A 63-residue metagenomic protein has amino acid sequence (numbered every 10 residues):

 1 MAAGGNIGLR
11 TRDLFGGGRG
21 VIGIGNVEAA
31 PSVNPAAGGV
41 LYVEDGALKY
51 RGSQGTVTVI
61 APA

Functional and structural regions predicted by a protein language model:
A2-G5, G16-A63: Extracellular repetitive beta-rich solenoid segments
G8-R10: Conserved GTPase G-domain signal focused on the G5
